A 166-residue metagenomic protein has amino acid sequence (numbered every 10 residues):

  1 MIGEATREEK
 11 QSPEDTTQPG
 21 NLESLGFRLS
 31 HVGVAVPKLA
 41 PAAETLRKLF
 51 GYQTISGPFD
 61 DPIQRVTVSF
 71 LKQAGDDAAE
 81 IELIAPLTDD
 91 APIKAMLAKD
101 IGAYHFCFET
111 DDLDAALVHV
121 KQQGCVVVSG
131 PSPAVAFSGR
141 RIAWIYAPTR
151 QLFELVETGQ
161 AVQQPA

Functional and structural regions predicted by a protein language model:
I2-L25, S69-K72, F108, L117-A166: Vicinal oxygen chelate
E9, Q53-L97, S138-Q160: Conserved short beta-strand elements that form part of the metal-binding/catalytic scaffold of enzyme active sites
E23-L29, V34-A78, A116-V118, Q122-V126 (+1 more regions): Core segments of cupin and vicinal oxygen chelate
L29, A103, L152: Extracellular structured ligand-interaction cores
H31, H105, I142: Broad gene-expression machinery/nucleic-acid interaction feature
V36, A85, T110: Short beta-strand/turn micro-motifs composed of small residues that flank or help shape donor/cofactor-binding pockets
T88-D89, L113, A134: Short Gly/Pro-enriched loop/turn and capping motifs at secondary-structure junctions
A95-Q123: Mid-chain, well-packed structural core segment of small domains
